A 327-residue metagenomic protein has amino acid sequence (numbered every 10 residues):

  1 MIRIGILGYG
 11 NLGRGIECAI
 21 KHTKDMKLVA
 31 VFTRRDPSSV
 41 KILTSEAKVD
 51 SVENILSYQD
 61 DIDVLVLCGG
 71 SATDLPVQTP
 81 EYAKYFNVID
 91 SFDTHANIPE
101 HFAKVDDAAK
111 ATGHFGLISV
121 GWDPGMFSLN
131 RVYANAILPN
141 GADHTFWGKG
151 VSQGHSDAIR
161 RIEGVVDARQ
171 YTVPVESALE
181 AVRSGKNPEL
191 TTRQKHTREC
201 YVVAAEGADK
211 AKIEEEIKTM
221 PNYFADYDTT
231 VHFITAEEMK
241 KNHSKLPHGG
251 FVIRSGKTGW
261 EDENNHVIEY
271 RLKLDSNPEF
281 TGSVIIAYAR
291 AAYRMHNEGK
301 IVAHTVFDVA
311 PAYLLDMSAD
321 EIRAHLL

Functional and structural regions predicted by a protein language model:
R3, R14-G15, H22-I55, V151-A289: C-terminal substrate-binding/catalytic lobe of Rossmann-fold NAD(P)-dependent oxidoreductases
Y9-G10: Glycine-rich Rossmann-fold phosphate-binding loop(s) that bind the pyrophosphate of adenine dinucleotide cofactors
I55-V64, A72-S91: Rossmann-fold NAD(P) dinucleotide-binding segment
D90-S91, G116-V120, F146, R169-Q170: General beta-strand structural signal in soluble alpha/beta enzymes
F92-G116: Rossmann-fold NAD(P)-binding glycine/threonine-rich loop
M126-A142, D157-D167, A291: Oxidoreductase and adenylate-handling cofactor-binding alpha/beta cores
D262, H266-L327: NAD(P)-dependent Rossmann-like dehydrogenase/reductase catalytic/cofactor-binding core
